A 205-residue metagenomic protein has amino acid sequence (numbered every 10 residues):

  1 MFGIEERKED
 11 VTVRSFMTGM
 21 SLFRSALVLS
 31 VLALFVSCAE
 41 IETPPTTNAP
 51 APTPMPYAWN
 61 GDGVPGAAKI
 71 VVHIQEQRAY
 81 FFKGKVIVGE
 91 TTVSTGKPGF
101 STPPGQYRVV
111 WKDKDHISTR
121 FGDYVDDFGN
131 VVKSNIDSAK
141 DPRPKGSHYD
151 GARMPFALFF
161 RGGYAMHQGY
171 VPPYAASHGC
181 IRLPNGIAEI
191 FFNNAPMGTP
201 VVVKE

Functional and structural regions predicted by a protein language model:
M1-F16: Short, Lys/Arg-enriched N-terminal segments with co-localized hydrophobic residues within the first ~10-30 amino acids
R14-L27: Bacterial N-terminal signal peptides that target proteins for export
S25-F35: Bacterial N-terminal signal peptides
F35-Y57: Bacterial Sec signal peptide processing site at the extreme N-terminus
C38, T43-P45, K97-F100, P104 (+1 more regions): Exported/periplasmic cell-wall-interacting domains
T53-K69, I74-Q75, G89-Y107, A139-S147 (+1 more regions): N-terminal post-signal-peptidase region of extra-cytosolic proteins
Q75-Q77, G84-I87, G96-P98, K112-D115 (+3 more regions): Solvent-exposed coil/turn segments that connect beta secondary-structure elements in extracytoplasmic/periplasmic
G105-T119: Short, solvent-exposed cationic patches
